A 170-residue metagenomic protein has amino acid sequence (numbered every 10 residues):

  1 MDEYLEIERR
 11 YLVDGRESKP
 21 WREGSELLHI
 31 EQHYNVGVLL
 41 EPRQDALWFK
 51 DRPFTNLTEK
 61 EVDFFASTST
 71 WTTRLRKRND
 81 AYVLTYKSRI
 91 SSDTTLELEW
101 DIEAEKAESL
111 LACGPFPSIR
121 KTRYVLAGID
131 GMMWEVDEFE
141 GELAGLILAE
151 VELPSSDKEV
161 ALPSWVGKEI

Functional and structural regions predicted by a protein language model:
M1-I170: Phosphate-end processing signature that detects enzymes handling 5′-triphosphorylated RNA and polyphosphate
